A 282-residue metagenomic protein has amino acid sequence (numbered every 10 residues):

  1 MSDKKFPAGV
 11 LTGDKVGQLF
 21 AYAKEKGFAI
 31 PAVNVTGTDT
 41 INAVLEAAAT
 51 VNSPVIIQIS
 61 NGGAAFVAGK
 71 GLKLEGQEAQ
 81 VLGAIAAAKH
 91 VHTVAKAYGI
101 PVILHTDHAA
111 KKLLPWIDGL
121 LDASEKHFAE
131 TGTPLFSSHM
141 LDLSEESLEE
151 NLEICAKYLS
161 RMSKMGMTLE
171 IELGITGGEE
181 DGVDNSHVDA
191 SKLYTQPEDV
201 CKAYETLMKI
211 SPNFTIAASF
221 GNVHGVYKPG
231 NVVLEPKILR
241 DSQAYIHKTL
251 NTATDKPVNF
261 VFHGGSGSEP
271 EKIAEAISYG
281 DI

Functional and structural regions predicted by a protein language model:
M1-P31: N-terminal amphipathic alpha-helix/helix-capping segment at the start of soluble metabolic enzymes
S2-P7, P31, I100, T106-L113: Metal-cofactor-binding active-site regions of metalloenzymes
P7, P31-A32, E78, S191: Short N-terminal micro-motifs specific to bacterial/archaeal maturation and metal-cluster initiation sites
G9, N34, L148, F262-H263: A generic secondary-structure micro-motif detector that highlights 1-2 residue hydrophobic/ambivalent hotspots embedded
D14-Y22, T38-Q77, V81-G99, A110-N259 (+2 more regions): Alpha/beta enzyme core
G27-A29, K228, F262: A generic, residue-level signal for flexible/boundary positions that often mark functional hotspots
A32-N34, P54-Q58, I103-H105: Short, conserved beta-strand segments within well-ordered enzyme catalytic domains that often line or immediately flank
V35, L104-A110, V258-S268: Glycine-rich beta-to-alpha transition loops that act as phosphate-gripper elements at the mouths of alpha/beta enzyme
